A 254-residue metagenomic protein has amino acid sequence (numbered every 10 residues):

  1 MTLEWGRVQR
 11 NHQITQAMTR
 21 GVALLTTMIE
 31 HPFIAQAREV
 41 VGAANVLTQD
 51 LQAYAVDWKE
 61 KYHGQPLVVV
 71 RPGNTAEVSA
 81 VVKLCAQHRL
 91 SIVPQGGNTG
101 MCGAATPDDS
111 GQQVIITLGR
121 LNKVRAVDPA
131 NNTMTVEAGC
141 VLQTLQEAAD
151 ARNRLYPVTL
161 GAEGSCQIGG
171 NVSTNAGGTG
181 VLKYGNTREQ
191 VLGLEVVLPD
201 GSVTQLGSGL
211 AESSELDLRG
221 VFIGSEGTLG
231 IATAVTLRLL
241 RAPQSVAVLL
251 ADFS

Functional and structural regions predicted by a protein language model:
N11-H12: Intrinsic-disorder-associated, low-complexity terminal segments enriched in Asp/Asn/His/Tyr and depleted of Lys/Arg
T19-K83, G100-N132, G161, L237: N-terminal flexible segment immediately upstream of the FAD-binding catalytic core in FAD-dependent oxidoreductases
L51-V56, V70-A76, L84-Q87, M101 (+5 more regions): Feature of Fe-S/electron-transfer and energy-metabolism proteins that preferentially highlights extended coupling
L90-S91, L155: Residue-level detector of anion-binding/catalytic polar loops
Q95-T99: Glycine-rich beta-strand-to-loop/alpha-helix junction loops that act as flexible
K123-S254: FAD-binding subdomain of flavoenzyme oxidoreductases
